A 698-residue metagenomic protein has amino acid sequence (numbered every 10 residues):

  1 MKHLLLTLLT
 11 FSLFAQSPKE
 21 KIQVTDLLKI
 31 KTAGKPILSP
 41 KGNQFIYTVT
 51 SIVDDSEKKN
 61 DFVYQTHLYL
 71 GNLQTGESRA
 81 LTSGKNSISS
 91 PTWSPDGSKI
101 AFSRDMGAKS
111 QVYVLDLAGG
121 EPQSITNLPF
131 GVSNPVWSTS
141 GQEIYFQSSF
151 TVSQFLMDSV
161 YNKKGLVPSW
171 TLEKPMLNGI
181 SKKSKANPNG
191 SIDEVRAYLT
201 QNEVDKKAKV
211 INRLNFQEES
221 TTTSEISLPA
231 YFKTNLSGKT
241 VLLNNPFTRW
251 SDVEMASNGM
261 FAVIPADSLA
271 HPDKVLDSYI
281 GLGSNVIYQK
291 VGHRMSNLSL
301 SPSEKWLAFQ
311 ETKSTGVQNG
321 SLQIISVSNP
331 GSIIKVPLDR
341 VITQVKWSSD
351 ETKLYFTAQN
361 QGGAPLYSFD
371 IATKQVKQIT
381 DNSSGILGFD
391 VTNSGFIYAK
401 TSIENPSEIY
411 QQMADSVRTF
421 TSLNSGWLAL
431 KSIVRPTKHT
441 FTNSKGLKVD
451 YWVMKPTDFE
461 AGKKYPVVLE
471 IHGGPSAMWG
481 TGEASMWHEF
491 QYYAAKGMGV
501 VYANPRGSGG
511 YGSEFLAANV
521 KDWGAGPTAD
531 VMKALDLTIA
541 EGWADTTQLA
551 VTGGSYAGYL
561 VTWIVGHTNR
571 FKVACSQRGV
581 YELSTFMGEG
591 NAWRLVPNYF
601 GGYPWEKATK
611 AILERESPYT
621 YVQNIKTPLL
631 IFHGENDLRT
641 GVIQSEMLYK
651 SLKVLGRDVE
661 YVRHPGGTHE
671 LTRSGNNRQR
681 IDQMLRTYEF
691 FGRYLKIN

Functional and structural regions predicted by a protein language model:
M1-E20: Bacterial Sec-dependent N-terminal signal peptides
S17-K31, G76, K233-L243: A short helix->beta-strand "capping" segment at the edge of beta-propeller domains
I30-I46, K85-S103, E121-P122, P129-Q147 (+13 more regions): Conserved beta-propeller blade repeats
S51, D55-H67, S149-L236, V275-D277 (+3 more regions): Predominantly five- to eight-bladed beta-propeller fold
K59-Q65, D105-S110, T222-L228, A270-D277 (+3 more regions): Short, solvent-exposed loop/turn segments at conserved positions within beta-propeller repeat blades
Y64, S83, E489, Y502-N698: Active-site-proximal cap/loop segments of hydrolase catalytic domains
N72-G76, D116-G120, N235-G238, G283-N285 (+3 more regions): Short loop/turn segments that connect beta-strands within beta-propeller blades
L423-T547, G554, G588-L595: Cap/lid segment of the alpha/beta-hydrolase catalytic domain
